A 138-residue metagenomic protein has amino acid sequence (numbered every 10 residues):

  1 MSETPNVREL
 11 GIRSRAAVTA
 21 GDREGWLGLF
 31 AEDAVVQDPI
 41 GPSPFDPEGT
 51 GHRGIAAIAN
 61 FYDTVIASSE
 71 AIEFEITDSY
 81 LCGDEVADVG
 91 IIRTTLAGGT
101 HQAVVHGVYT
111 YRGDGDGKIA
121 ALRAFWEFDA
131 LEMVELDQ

Functional and structural regions predicted by a protein language model:
M1-G28, E32, M133-Q138: Short, low-complexity N-terminal intrinsically disordered segments enriched in polar/charged residues
S2-N6, A59, D63-Q138: A beta-strand edge to alpha-helix "cap/lid" segment located at domain peripheries
P5, R23-L27, A31-G83: A solvent-exposed, acidic/Ser-Thr-rich amphipathic alpha-helical stretch
R8, R13-R15, R23, R53 (+3 more regions): Arginine residue identity/basic-tract feature
E9-I12, D46-E48, A97: Short, charged low-complexity linear motifs
A16-T19, P39, D84, R93: Charged, amphipathic alpha-helical interaction segments
T19, H52, D88: Short glycine/serine/threonine-biased micro-segments
